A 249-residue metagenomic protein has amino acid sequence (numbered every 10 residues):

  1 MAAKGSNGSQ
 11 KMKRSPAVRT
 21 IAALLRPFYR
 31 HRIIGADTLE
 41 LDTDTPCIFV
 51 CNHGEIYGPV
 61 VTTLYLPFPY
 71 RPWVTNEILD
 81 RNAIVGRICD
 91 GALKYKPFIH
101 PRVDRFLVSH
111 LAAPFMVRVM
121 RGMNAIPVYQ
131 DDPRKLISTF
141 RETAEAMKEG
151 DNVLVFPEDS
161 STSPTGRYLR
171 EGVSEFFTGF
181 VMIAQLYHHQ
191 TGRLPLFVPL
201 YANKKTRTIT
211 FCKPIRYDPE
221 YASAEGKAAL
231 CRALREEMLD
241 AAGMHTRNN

Functional and structural regions predicted by a protein language model:
M1-F28: N-terminal capping/interface segment
A2-G8, M12, R121, Q130-N249: Non-catalytic C-terminal accessory region of glycerolipid acyltransferases and related lyso-lipid remodeling enzymes
R19, R32-T38, G58-P59, A113 (+2 more regions): A generic local structural motif
T20-P46: A short, well-structured juxtamembrane/interface segment
A23, V61, F115-V119, I183 (+1 more regions): Amphipathic alpha-helical segments that form well-ordered structural scaffolds and often line/cohere around active
Y29, N52, S109, P133-I137 (+1 more regions): A conditional alpha-helix N-cap/helix-loop micro-motif detector
I33, Y70-P72, P127, V153 (+1 more regions): Hydrophobic beta-strand scaffold residues
T43-Q130: Catalytic core of membrane glycerolipid acyltransferases/transacylases, capturing the structured, soluble-facing
